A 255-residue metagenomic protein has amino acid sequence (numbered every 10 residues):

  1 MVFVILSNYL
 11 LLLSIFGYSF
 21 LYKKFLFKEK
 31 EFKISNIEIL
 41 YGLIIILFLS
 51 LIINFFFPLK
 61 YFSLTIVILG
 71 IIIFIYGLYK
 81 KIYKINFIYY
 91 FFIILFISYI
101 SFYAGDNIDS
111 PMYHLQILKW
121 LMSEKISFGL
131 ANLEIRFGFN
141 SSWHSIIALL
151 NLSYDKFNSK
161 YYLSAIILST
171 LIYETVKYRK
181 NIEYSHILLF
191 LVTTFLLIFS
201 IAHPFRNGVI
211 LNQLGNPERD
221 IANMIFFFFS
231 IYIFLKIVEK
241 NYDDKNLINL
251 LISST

Functional and structural regions predicted by a protein language model:
M1-Y83, T170: Membrane-embedded, hydrophobic transmembrane alpha-helices
S7, I73-F74, N86-D109, L196-A202: Transmembrane signal-anchor helices characteristic of membrane glycosylation enzymes that use polyprenol
Y9-L12, F16, S169, I221-Y232 (+1 more regions): Alpha-helical transmembrane segments of multi-pass membrane proteins
F25-L43, N86-Y90, I182-T194, D244-N249: Membrane-interfacial loop-to-transmembrane alpha-helix junctions, especially the N-terminal start
S50-N54, N246-T255: Membrane-interface alpha helices of multi-pass inner-membrane proteins
S63, L163, H186-I187, I201-F234: Multi-pass, polyprenyl lipid-linked donor-dependent membrane glycosyltransferases
S98-T193, L197, G208-N216: Active-site lumenal/periplasmic loops and adjacent helix-entry segments of GT-C-fold, multi-pass membrane
F227-L247: Membrane-interface transmembrane helices that cradle and orient dolichyl/undecaprenyl
